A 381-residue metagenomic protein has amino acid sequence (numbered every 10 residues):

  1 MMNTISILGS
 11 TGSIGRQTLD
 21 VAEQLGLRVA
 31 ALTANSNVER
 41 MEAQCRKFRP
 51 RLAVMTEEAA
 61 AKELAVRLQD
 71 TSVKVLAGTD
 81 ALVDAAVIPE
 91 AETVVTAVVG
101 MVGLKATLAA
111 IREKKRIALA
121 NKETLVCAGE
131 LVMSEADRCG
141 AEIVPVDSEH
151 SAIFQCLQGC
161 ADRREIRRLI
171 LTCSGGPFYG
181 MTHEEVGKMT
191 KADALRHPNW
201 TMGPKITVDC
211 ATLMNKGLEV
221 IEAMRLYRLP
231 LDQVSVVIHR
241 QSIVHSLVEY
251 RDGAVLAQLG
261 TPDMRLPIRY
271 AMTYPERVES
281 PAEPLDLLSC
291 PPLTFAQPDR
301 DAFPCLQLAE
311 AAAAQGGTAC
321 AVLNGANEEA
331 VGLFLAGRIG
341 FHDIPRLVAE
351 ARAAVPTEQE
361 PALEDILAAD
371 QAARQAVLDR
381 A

Functional and structural regions predicted by a protein language model:
M1-A381: Catalytic, metal-anchored helix/loop core of enzyme active sites in primary metabolism
